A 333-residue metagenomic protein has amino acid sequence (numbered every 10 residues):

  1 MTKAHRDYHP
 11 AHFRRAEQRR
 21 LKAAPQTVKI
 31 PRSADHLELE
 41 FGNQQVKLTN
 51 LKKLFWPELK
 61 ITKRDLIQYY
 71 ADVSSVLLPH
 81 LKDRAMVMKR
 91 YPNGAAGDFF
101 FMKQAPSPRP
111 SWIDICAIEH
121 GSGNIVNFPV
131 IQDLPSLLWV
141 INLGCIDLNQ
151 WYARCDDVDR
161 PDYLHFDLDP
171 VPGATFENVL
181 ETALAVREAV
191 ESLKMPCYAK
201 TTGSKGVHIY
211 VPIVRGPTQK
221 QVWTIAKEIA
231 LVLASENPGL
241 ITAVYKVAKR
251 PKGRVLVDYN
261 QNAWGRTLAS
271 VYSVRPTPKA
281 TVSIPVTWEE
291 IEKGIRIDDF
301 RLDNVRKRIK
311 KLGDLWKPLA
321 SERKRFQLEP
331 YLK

Functional and structural regions predicted by a protein language model:
M1-I61, D65-I67, L78, K82-D83 (+4 more regions): C-terminal accessory nucleic-acid interaction domains of nucleic acid-metabolism proteins
Q45, A85-V87, D98, P196 (+1 more regions): Beta-sheet entry/capping signal
L77-P92, D98-F100: Short N-terminal amphipathic alpha-helices
M88-Y91, C197-G203, V244-A248: Short beta-strand
G97-W151: A contiguous, low-structure linker/loop signature
P129-T202, I213-Q221: Signature for HUH/AEP ssDNA processing cores
H208-V214, V255-Y259: A short beta-strand motif that forms the metal-chelation/ATP-contact edge of phosphoryl-transfer active sites
